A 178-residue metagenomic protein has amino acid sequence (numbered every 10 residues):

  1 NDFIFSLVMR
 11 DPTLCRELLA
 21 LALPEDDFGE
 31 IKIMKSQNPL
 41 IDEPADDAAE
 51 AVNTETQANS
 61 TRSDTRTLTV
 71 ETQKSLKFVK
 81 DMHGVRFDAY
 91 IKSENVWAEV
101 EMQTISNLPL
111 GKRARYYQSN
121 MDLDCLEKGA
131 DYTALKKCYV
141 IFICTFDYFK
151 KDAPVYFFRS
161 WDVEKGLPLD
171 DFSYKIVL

Functional and structural regions predicted by a protein language model:
N1-L178: Elongated, amphipathic alpha-helical interaction scaffolds
